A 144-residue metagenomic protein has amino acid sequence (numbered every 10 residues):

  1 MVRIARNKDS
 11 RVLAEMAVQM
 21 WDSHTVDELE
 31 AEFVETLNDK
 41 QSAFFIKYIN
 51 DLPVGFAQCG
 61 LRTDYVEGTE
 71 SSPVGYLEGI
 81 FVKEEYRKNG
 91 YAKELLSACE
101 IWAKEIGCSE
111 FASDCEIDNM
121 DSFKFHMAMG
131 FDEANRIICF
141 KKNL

Functional and structural regions predicted by a protein language model:
M1-L13: A short beta-loop-alpha structural element at the N-terminal edge of CoA-dependent acyl/N-acetyltransferase catalytic
A14-E28: Helix-loop element at the rim of GNAT/NAT acetyltransferase active sites that forms part of the acceptor-substrate
T25-Y48, Q58: Active-site rim helix/loop that mediates acceptor-substrate recognition in acyltransferases
I46, L52-L61, Y76, F81: Conserved beta-strand in the GNAT
L52-G55, Y91, D121: Glycine-rich acetyl-CoA-binding "A-motif" of GNAT/NAT acetyltransferases
Y86, G90-A98: Conserved acetyl-CoA pyrophosphate-binding loop and the N-cap/start of the following alpha-helix in GNAT-like
K93, E105, I117-R136: Conserved active-site alpha-helix within GNAT-family acetyltransferase domains
L96, A103-C115: Conserved GNAT acetyl-CoA-binding A-motif
